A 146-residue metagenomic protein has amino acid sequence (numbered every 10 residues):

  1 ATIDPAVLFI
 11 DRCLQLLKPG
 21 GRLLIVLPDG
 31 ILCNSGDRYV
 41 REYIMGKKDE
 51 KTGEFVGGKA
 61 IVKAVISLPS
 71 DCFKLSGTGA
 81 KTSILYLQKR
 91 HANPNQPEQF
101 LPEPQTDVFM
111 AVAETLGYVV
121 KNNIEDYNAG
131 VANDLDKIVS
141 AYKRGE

Functional and structural regions predicted by a protein language model:
A1-E146: A conserved structural/catalytic subdomain of Rossmann-like adenosyl-cofactor enzymes
